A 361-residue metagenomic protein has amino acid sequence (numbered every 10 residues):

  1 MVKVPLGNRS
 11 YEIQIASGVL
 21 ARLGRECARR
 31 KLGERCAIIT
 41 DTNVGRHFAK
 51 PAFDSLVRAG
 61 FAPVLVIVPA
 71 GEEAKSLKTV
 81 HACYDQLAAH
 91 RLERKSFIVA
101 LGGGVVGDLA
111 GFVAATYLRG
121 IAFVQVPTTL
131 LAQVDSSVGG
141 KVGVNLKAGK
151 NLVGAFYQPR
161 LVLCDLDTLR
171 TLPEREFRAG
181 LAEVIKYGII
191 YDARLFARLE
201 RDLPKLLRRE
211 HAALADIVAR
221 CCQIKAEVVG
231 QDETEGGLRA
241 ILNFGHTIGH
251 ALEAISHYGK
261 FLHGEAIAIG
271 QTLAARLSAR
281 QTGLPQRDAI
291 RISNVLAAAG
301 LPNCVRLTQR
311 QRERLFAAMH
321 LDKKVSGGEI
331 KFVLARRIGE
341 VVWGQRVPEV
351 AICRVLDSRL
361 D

Functional and structural regions predicted by a protein language model:
M1-F97: ATP/NTP phosphate-donor binding region
P5, K31, R91-E93, T116-L118 (+5 more regions): Solvent-exposed alpha-helices and their adjacent loops that cap or buttress functional pockets in soluble metabolic
A16, I38, S76, P127 (+4 more regions): Residue-level signal for inorganic ion chemistry
Y84-L101, A110-Q125: Non-catalytic interfacial helical region
V105-F112, Q133-V134, H250-A251: Short glycine/serine/threonine-rich phosphate/pyrophosphate-binding segments that cradle anionic phosphate groups
F112-K205: A glycine/threonine-rich phosphate-anchoring loop and its flanking beta-alpha core in nucleotide/phosphate-binding
A182-V184, G283-D361: C-terminal charged capping/lid subdomain of soluble metabolic enzymes
A197-E313: Active-site segments that bind and position negatively charged phosphate/pyrophosphate groups
